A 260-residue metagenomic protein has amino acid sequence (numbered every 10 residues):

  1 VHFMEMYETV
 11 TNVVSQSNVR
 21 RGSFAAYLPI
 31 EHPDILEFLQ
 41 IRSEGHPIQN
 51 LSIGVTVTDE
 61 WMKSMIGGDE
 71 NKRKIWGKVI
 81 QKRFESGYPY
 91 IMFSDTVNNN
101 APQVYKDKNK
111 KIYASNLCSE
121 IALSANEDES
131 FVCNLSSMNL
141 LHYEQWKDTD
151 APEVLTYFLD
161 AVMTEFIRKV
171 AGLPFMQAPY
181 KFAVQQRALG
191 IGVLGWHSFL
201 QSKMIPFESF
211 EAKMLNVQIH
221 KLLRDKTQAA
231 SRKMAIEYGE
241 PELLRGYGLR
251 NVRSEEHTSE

Functional and structural regions predicted by a protein language model:
V1-Q145, F175-Y180, T227, S231-I236 (+1 more regions): Active-site cavity-forming subdomains of large catalytic enzyme subunits
H2-F3, Y27, E31, I53 (+7 more regions): Secondary-structure capping and boundary motifs in well-ordered enzyme cores
M6, N134, L155-E165, G192-G195 (+1 more regions): Amphipathic, well-ordered alpha-helical segments in soluble domains
N12, H197-S202: Short glycine/serine- and small hydrophobic-enriched flexible loop segments
S137-L159: Glycine-rich, acidic/polar active-site loops that bind/position phosphate-bearing ligands
L141-K147, L200-E208: Short helix-capping/linker segments at secondary-structure and domain boundaries
L155-Y180, V184, K203-S254, S259: Internal maturation/activation junctions in enzymes
